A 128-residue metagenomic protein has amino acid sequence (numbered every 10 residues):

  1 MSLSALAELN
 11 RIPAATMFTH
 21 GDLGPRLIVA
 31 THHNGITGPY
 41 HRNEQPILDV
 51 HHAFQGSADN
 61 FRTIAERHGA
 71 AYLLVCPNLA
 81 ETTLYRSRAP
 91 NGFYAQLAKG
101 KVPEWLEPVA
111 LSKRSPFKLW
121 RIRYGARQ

Functional and structural regions predicted by a protein language model:
M1-Q128: Extracytoplasmic
